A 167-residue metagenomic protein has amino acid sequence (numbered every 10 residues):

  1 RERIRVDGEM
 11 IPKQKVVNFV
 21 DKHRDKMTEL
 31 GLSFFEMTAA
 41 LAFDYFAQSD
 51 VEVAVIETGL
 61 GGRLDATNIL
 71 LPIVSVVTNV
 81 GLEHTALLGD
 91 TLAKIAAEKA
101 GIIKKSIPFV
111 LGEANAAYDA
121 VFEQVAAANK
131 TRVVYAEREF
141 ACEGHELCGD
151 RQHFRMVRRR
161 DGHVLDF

Functional and structural regions predicted by a protein language model:
R1, V74, R132-V134: Solvent-exposed, charged interface segments at domain starts and junctions
R1-L70, A86-L88, A116-A117: ATP-dependent carboxylate-amine ligase catalytic core
E2, A42, G61-R63, L71 (+5 more regions): Residue-level signal for the start and early helices of compact helical domains
V6, M10-L32, L82, G89-A96 (+2 more regions): Adenine nucleotide phosphate-binding catalytic loops in nucleotide-utilizing enzymes
Q48-T58, D65-V76, V80-H84, T91-K94 (+1 more regions): Nucleotide phosphate-binding/pyrophosphate-handling subdomain across enzymes that bind or process nucleotide phosphates
